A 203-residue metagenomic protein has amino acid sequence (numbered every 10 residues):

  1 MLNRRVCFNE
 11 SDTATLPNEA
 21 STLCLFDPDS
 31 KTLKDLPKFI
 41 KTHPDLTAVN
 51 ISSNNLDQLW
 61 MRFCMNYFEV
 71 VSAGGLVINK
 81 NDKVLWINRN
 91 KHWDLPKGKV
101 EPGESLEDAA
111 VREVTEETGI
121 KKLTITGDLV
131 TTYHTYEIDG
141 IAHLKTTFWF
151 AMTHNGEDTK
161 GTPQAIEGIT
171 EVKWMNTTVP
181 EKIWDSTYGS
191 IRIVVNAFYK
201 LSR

Functional and structural regions predicted by a protein language model:
M1-T42: N-terminal leader/capping segments at the start of a protein or of a new domain
F8-L25, H92, K160-R203: Nudix hydrolase/Nudix homology domain
L16-F26, I78-T115, I120: Conserved Nudix-box catalytic region and its N-terminal flanking loop in Nudix hydrolases and closely related
S30-G74: Acidic, metal-coordinating catalytic segment for phosphate/diphosphate chemistry, firing primarily on the Nudix
F68-A73, N90, K145-T147: Short connector loops at helix/strand junctions that flank enzyme active sites, especially segments positioning acidic
G74, K83, E171: Conserved beta-strand and immediately adjacent loop positions that scaffold enzyme active sites
V77-I78, W174: Conserved hydrophobic "DFG−1" position in protein kinase catalytic cores
V100-G189: Unchanged
